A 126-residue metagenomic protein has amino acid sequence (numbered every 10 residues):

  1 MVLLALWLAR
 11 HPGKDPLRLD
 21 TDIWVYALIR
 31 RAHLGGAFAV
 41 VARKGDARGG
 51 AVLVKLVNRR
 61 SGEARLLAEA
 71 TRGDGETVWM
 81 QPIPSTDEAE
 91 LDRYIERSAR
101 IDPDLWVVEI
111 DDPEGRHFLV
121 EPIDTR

Functional and structural regions predicted by a protein language model:
L3-R126: Polybasic/polar functional segments that serve as interface/processing modules
